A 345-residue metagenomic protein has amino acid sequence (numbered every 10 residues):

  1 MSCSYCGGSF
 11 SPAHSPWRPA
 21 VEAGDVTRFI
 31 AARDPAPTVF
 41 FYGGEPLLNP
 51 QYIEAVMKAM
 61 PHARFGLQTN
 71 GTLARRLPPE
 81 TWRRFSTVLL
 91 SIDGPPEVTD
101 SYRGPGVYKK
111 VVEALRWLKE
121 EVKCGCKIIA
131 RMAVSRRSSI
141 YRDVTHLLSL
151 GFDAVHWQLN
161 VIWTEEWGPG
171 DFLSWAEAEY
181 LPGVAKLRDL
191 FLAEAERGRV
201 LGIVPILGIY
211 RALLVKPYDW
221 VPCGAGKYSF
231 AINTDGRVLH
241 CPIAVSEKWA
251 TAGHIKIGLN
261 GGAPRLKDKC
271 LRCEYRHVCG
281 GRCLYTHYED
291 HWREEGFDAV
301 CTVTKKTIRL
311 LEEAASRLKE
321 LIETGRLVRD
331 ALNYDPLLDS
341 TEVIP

Functional and structural regions predicted by a protein language model:
M1, E97, L239, G281: Glycine-centered loop/turn positions within well-structured domains that cap or flank conserved ligand/cofactor-binding
M1-C6, A36-F40, G236, C273: N-terminal pre-triad scaffold of radical SAM enzymes
M1-S2, E45, G226-K227, C270-L271 (+1 more regions): Cysteine-centered iron-sulfur cluster-binding motifs in ferredoxin-type domains/subunits of redox enzymes
M1-V21: Canonical Radical SAM [4Fe-4S] cluster-binding loop centered on the CxxxCxxC motif and its immediate flanking residues
F10, G43, I92, L159 (+2 more regions): Residues that line or immediately flank small-molecule/substrate-binding pockets and catalytic motifs
H14-S15, V21, P105-V112, R116 (+3 more regions): Radical SAM enzyme [4Fe-4S]-AdoMet core and its adjacent flexible, acidic and glycine-rich loops/tails across
V26-F40, N49-W175: Radical SAM/AdoMet-radical enzyme domain recognition
I243-P345: Flexible mid-to-C-terminal extensions adjoining Fe-S/redox cofactors in radical SAM and related proteins
